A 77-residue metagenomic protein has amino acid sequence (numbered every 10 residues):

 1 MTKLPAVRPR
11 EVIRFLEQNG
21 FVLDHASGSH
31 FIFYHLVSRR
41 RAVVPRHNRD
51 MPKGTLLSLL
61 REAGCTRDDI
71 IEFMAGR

Functional and structural regions predicted by a protein language model:
M1-S27: N-terminal first-folded block
T2, R46, L60: Short, flexible active-site loop motifs that bind/organize anionic cofactors or intermediates
F15, F21, F33-Y34, F73: Aromatic side chains
E17, F31, R41, R67-I71: Generic alpha-helical hydrophobic packing signal
V22-G54: A short, structured beta-strand/loop element
R49-R77: C-terminal structural segments of small proteins and small subunits
